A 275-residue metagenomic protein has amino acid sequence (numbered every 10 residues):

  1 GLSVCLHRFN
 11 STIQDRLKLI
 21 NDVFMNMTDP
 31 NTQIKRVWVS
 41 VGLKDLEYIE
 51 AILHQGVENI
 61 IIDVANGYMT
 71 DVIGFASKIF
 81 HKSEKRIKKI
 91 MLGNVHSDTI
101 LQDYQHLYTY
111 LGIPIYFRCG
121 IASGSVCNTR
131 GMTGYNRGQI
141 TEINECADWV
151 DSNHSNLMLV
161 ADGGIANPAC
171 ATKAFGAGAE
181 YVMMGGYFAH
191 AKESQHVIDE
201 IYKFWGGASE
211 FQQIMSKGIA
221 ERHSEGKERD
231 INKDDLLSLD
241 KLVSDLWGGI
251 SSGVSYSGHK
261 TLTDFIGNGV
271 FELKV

Functional and structural regions predicted by a protein language model:
G1-M158, G186-F188: Active-site entrance/lid segments in N-terminal catalytic domains of soluble metabolic enzymes
G112-Y116, G134-A161, I165-V275: Alpha/beta catalytic cores of nucleotide-metabolism and tRNA/nucleoside-modifying enzymes
